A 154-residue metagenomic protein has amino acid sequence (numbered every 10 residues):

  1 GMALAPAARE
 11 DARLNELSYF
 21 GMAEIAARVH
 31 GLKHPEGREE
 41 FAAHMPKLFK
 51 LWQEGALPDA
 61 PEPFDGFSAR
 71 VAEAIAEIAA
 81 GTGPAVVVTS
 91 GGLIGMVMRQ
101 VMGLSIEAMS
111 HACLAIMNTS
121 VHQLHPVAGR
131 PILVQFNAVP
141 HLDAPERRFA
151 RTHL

Functional and structural regions predicted by a protein language model:
G1-P46: Phosphate-coordination/substrate-recognition cap region in phosphate-metabolizing enzymes
A3-L4, E77, Q100-L104: Active-site catalytic microenvironments for nucleophilic, acid-base chemistry
Y19-I25, R99, P145-R148: Short aromatic-enriched loop/helix-cap "lid" or pocket-rim segments at secondary-structure transitions that line
P46-T82: Internal catalytic-core helix/loop-beta-alpha segment that presents or stabilizes conserved functional determinants
G81-T89: Generic beta-sheet signal
S105-R130: Domain-level recognition of soluble alpha/beta enzyme cores, biased toward histidine phosphatases/phosphomutases
P131-L154: Acidic, His/Gly-rich catalytic cores of divalent-metal-dependent hydrolytic chemistry
